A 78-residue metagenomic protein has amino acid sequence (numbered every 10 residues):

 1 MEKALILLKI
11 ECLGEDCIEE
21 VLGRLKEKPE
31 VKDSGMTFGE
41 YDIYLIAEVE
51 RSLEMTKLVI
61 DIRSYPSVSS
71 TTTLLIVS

Functional and structural regions predicted by a protein language model:
M1-S78: A compositional/biophysical signature of low hydrophobicity enriched in polar/charged and small residues
